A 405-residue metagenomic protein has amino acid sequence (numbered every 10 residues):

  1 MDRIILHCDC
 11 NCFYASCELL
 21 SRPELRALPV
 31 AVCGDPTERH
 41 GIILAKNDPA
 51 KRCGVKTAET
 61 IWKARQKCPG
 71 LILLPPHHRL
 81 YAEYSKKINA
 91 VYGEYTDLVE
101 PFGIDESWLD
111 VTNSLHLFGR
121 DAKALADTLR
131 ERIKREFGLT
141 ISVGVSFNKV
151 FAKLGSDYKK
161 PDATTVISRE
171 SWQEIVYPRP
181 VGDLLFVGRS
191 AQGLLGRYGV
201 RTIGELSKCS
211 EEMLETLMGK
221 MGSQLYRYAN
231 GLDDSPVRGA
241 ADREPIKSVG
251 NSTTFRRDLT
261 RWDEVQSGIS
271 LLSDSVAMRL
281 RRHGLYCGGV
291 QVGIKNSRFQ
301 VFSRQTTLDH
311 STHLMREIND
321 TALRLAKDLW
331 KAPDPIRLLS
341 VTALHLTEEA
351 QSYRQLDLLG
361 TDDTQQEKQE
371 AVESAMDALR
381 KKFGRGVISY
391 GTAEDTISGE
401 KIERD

Functional and structural regions predicted by a protein language model:
M1-R227, V237-A240, M278, D363-D405: Gly/Gly-Pro- and Ser/Thr-rich, intrinsically disordered tail segments characteristic of DNA damage-repair and tolerance
F13, P36-R39, S297-Q300, L346-E349: Short, charged/polar surface micro-motifs in flexible loops or helix N-caps
L28, I141, D162, G288-V290 (+2 more regions): Change "...and in nucleic-acid phosphodiester-cleaving endonucleases..." to "...and in nucleic-acid processing enzymes
I72-L73, Q300-R304, Q351-S352: Short small-residue beta-strand/loop micro-motif enriched in glycine and branched aliphatics
W108-N113, S303-T306, L356-G360: Short, hydrophobic beta-strand segments
F147-V150, N230-G231, Y286-S297, I336-T347 (+1 more regions): A glycine-rich phosphate-binding loop feature that marks nucleotide/adenosyl-phosphate handling sites
D183, A191-I336: DNA-contacting surface of Y-family translesion DNA polymerases
H310-D405: Acidic, metal-coordinating catalytic segment for phosphate/diphosphate chemistry, firing primarily on the Nudix
